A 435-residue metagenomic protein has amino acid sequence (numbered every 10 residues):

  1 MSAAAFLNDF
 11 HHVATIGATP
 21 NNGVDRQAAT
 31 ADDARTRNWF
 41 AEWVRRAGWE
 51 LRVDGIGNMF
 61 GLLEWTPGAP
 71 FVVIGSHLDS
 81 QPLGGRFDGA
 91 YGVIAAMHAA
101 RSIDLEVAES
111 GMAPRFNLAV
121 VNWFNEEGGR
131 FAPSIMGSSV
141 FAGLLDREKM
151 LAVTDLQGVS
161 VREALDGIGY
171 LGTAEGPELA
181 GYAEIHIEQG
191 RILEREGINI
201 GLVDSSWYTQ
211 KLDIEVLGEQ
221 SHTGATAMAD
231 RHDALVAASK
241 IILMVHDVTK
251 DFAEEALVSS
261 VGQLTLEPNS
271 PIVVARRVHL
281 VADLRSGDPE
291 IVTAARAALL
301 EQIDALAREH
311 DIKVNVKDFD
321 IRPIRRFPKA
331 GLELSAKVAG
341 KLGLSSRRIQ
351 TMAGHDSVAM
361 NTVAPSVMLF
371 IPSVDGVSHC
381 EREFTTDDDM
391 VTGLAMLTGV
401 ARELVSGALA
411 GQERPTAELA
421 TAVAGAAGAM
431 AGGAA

Functional and structural regions predicted by a protein language model:
M1-T30, F124, R322, V377: N-terminal capping segment at the start of a domain
F6, H12, I16-T19, G75-S76 (+2 more regions): Zn-dependent metallopeptidase/amidohydrolase metal-coordination segment
A18-E64, I349: A non-catalytic alpha/beta surface segment that caps or lines the substrate-entry region of metallo-dependent hydrolase
A28-A29, S260-N269, V281-D283, G287-D288 (+1 more regions): A short beta-alpha structural unit
A47, G55, M59-Y91, H222: Catalytic-core environment of secreted peptidases
I74, L83-E127, Q210-V216, H222 (+4 more regions): Alpha-helical metal-binding/catalytic segments enriched in His/Glu/Asp
N125-E126, A132-S134, S138-E290: Midchain, well-structured core segments that form catalytic/ion-binding scaffolds
S206, H222, T226-D251, R296-E301 (+1 more regions): His/Asp/Glu-rich mid-to-C-terminal helical/loop segments that flank catalytic regions of hydrolases
